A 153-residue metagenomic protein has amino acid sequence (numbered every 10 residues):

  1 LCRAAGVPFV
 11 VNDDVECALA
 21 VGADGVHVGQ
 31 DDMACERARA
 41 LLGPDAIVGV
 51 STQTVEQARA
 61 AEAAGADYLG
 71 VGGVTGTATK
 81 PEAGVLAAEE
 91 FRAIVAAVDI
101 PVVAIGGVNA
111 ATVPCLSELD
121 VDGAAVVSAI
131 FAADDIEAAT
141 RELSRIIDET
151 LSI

Functional and structural regions predicted by a protein language model:
L1-V11, Q30-Q53, E82-A110, L143-S152: Alpha-helix-loop-beta-strand connector modules within alpha/beta enzyme cores
A4, D24, I47, T77-K80 (+1 more regions): Residues at structural and domain junctions
F9-D24, A38, Q53-G65, A97-V98 (+3 more regions): Catalytic cores of alpha/beta
H27: N-terminal Rossmann-like NAD(P) cofactor-binding module of classical short-chain dehydrogenase/reductase
Q30-A38, G70-E82, A110-V113, S117-I146: Glycine-rich phosphate-binding active-site loops on the catalytic face of alpha/beta enzymes
S51-P81: Histidine/lysine/aspartate-rich catalytic loop segments that bind and position anionic ligands
